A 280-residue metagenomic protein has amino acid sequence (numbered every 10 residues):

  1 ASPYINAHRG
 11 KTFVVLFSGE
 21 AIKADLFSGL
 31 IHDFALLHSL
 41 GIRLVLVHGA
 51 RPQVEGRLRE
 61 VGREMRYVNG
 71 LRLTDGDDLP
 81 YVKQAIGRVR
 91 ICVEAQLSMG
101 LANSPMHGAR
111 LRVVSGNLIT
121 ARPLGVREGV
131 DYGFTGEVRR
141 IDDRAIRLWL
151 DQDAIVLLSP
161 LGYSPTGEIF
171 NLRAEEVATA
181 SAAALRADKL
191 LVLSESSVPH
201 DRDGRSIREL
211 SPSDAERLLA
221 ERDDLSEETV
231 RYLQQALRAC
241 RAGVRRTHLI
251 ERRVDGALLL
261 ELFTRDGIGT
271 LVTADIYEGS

Functional and structural regions predicted by a protein language model:
A1-V45: N-terminal glycine-/serine-/threonine-rich phosphate-binding loop
T12-L16, V45, G125, I155-S159 (+1 more regions): Structural motif
L26-H32, G56-E64: Glycine-rich loop at the start of a catalytic domain that most often binds anionic cofactors/ligands
F27, D75-P105, D143-R144, L157-S181 (+1 more regions): Polyanion-binding loop/helix "lid" in catalytic or ligand-binding cores
P52-V54, D275: Terminal amphipathic helices with adjacent charged low-complexity linkers/tails
R59-L157: Ligand-binding beta-strand-loop-alpha-helix segment within the catalytic cores of soluble metabolic enzymes
L185-D203, L249-I250: Glycine-rich phosphate/pyrophosphate-binding loops and their adjacent beta-strand/loop elements at enzyme active sites
F263, G267-S280: Long, charged amphipathic helices and adjacent flexible linkers at domain junctions
